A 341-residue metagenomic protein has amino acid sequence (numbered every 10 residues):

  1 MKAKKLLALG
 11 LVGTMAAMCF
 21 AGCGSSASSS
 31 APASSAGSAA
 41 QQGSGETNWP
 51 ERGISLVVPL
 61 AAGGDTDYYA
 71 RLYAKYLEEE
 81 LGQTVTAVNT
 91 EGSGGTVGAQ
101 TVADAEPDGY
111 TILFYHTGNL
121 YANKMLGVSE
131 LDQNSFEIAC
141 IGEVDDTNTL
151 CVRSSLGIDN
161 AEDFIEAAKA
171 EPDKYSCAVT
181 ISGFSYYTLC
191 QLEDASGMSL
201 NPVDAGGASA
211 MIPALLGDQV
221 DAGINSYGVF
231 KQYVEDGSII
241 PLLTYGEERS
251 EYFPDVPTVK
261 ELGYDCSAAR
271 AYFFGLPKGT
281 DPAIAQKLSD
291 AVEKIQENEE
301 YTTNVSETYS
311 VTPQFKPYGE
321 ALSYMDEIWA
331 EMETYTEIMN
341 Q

Functional and structural regions predicted by a protein language model:
M1-S55, Q341: Short, low-complexity disordered leader/linker segments with a strong preference for bacterial N-terminal type II
M15, C23, I54, G63 (+12 more regions): Residue-level signal for nonpolar/aromatic packing positions in well-ordered secondary structure
A36-S135, K174, S185, M198-I224 (+2 more regions): N-terminal (or domain-start) structured segment
E51-G53, D194, T280-Q341: An extracytoplasmic/periplasmic, membrane-proximal ligand-sensing/linker region
D104-G109, M125-A210, A271-V305: Hinge/capping helix and adjacent helix->loop/strand transition within the periplasmic-binding protein
P107-D108, K124-I138, G197-S199, Y233-T244 (+2 more regions): Ligand-binding "clamshell"
K174, V179-I181, S185-V256: Ligand-binding pocket segment of bilobal, Venus flytrap-like solute-binding proteins
F230-E297, T302-T303, E327-A330: C-terminal lobe and pocket-closing loops of periplasmic/extracytoplasmic Venus-flytrap solute-binding proteins
